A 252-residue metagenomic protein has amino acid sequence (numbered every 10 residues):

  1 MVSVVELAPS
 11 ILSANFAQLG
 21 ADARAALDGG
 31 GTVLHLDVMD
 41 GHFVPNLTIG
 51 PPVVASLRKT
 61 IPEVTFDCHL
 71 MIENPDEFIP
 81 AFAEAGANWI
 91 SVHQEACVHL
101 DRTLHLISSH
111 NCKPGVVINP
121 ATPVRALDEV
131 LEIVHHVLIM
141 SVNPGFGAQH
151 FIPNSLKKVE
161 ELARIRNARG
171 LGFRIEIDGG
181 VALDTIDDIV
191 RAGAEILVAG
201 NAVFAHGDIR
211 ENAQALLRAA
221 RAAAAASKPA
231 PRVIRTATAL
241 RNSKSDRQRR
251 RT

Functional and structural regions predicted by a protein language model:
M1-S13, G20-A21, A224-S227, P231-I234: N-terminal amphipathic alpha-helix/helix-capping segment at the start of soluble metabolic enzymes
V5-S10, L34-L36, L57, F66-L70 (+5 more regions): Hydrophobic faces of well-ordered beta-strands that scaffold small-molecule active sites in alpha/beta enzyme cores
Q18, E63, E77-A81, A87-R174: Conserved anion-binding
L19, A26, D37, F82 (+6 more regions): Conserved, mostly hydrophobic/aromatic
D28-V33, A87, V134, A194: A structural motif
L34-P51, Q94, V142-H150: Glycine-rich, proline-tolerant flexible connector loops at the mouths of alpha/beta enzymes
H42-P75, I79, I186-V203: A short alpha/beta connector and helix-capping loop motif
V190, A205-R232: C-terminal helical cap(s) of enzyme catalytic domains, especially alpha/beta-barrels
